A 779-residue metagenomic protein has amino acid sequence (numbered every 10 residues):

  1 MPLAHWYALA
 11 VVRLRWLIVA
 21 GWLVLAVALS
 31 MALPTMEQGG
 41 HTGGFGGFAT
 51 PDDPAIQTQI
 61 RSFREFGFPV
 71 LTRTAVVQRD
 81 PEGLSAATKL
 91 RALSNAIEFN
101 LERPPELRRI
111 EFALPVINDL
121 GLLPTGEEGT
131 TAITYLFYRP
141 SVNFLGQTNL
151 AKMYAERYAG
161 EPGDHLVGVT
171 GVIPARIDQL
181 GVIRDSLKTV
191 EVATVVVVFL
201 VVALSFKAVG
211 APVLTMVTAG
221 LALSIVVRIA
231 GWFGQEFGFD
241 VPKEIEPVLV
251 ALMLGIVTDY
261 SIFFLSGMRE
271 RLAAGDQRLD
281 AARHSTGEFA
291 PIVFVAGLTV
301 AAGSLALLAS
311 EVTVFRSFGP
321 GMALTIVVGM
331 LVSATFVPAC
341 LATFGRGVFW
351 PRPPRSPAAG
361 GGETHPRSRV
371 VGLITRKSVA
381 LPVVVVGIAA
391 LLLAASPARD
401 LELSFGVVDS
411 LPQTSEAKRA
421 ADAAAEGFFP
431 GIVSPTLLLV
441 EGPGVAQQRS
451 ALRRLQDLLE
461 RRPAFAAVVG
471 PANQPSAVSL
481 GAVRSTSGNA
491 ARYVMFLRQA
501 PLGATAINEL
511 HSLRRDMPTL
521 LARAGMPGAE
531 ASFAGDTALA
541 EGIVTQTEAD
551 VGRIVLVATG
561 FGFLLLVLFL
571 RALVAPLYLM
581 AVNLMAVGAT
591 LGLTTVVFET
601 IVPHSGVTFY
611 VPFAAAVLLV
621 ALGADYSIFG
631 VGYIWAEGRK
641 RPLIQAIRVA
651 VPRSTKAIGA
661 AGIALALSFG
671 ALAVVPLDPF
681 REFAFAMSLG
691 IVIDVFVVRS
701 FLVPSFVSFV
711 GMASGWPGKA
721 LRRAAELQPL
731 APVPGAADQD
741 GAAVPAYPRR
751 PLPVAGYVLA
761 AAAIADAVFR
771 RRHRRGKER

Functional and structural regions predicted by a protein language model:
M1-T42, R139-L403, A524-R779: Membrane-embedded transmembrane helical bundles of large multi-pass transporters/channels
T42-F45, G406-V408: Short hinge/gating elements
P51-L71, P81-I173, D400-G606: Structured non-transmembrane domains adjacent to transmembrane bundles in polytopic membrane proteins
V77, Y135, S266: Short beta-strand segments
